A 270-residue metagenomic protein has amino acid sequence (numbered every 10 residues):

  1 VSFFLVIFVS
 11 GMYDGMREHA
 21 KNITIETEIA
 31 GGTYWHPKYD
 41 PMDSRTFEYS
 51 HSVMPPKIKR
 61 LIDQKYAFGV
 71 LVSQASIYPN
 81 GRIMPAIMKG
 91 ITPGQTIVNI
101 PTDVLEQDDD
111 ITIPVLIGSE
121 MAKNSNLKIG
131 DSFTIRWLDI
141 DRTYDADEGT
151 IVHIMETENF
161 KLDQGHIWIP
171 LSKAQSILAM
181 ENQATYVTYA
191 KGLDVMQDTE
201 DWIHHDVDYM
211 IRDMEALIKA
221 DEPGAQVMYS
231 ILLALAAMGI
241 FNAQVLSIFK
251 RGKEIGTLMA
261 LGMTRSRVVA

Functional and structural regions predicted by a protein language model:
V1-M16, K219-T257: Hydrophobic alpha-helical transmembrane segments of multi-pass inner-membrane transport and secretion
F4, F8-I87, D110, D198-E200: Hydrophobic, regular-secondary-structure patches
E28-A30, D63, R82-M84, I113 (+5 more regions): Envelope-exposed proteins and targeting segments
V70-L71, A86-I91, D103-L171: Hydrophobic secondary-structure segments that place a key small or acidic residue at a functional site
T96, M121-A122, A174-Q175: A generic structural signal for short hydrophobic patches within well-formed alpha-helices
K128, T264-R265: Short coil/turn motifs that cap or connect alpha-helices
D139-M228, L232: Mechanotransmission and gating elements of multispan inner-membrane complexes involved in transport and envelope
